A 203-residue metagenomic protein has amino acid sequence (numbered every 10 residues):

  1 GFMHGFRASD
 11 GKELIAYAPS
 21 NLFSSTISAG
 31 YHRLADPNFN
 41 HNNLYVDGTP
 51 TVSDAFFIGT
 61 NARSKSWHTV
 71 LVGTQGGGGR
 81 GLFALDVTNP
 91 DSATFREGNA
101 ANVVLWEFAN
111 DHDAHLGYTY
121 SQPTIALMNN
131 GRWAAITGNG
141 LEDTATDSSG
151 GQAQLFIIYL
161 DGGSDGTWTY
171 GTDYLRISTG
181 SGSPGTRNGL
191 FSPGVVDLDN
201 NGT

Functional and structural regions predicted by a protein language model:
G1-T203: A fold-level detector for beta-propeller and closely related beta-sheet-rich head/sensor domains
